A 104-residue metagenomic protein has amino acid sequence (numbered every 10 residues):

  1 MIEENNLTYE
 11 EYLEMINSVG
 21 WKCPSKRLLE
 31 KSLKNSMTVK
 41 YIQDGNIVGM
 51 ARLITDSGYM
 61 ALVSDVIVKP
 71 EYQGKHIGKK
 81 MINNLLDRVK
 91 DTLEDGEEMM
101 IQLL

Functional and structural regions predicted by a protein language model:
M1-R27: Short amphipathic alpha-helix that is part of the acyltransferase structural core
K31, S36-A51: Conserved beta-hairpin
V39, A51-L53, A61, V66: Conserved GNAT-family N-acetyltransferase fold
T55-V63, Q73, D95-E98: A conserved beta-turn-beta hairpin within the catalytic core of GNAT-like acetyltransferases that forms part
K69: Residue-level recognition of the GNAT/N-acetyltransferase active site
Y72, H76-N84: Conserved acetyl-CoA pyrophosphate-binding loop and the N-cap/start of the following alpha-helix in GNAT-like
V89-L104: Conserved GNAT acetyl-CoA-binding A-motif
